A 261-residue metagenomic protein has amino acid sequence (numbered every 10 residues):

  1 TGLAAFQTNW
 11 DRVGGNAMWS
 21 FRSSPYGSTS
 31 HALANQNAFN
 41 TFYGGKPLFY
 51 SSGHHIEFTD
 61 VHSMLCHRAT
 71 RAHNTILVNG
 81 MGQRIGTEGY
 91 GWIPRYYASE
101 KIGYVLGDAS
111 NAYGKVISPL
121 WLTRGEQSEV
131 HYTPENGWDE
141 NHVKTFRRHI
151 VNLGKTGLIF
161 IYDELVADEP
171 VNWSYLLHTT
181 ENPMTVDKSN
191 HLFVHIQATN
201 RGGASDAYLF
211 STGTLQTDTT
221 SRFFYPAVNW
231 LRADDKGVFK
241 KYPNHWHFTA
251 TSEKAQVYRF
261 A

Functional and structural regions predicted by a protein language model:
T1-L48, A98, S252-R259: Carbohydrate-active enzyme catalytic cores, enriched for enzymes that act on polyanionic acidic polysaccharides
F49-H54: Catalytic Cys-His active-site segments of thiol-dependent hydrolases/isopeptidases
H55-A261: CBM-like, beta-strand-rich accessory domains located in the C-terminal region of large, secreted polysaccharide-active
